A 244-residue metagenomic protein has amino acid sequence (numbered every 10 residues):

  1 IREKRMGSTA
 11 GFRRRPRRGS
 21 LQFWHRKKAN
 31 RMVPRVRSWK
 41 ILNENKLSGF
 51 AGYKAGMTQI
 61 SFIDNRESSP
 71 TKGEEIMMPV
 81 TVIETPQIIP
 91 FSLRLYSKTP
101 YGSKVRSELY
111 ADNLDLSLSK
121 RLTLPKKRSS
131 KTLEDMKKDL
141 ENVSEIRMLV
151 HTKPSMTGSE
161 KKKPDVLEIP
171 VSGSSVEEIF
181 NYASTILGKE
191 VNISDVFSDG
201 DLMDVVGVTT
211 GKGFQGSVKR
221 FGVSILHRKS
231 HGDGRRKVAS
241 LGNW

Functional and structural regions predicted by a protein language model:
E3-W244: Extended basic (Lys/Arg/His-rich) segments that typically form rRNA-contacting surfaces in ribosomal proteins
